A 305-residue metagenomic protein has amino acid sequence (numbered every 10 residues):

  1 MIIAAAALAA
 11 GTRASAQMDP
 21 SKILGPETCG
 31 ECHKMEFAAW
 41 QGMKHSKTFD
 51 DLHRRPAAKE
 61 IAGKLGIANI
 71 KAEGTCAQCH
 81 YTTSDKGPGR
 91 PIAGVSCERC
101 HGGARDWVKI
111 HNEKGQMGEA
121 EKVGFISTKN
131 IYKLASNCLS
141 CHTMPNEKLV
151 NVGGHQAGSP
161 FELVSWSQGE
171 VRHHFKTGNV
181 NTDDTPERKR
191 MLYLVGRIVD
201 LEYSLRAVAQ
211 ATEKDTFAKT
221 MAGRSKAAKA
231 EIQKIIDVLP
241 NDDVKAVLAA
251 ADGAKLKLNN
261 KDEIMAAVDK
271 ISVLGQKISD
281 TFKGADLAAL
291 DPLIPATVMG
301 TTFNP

Functional and structural regions predicted by a protein language model:
M1-A9: Bacterial N-terminal signal peptides
G11-A16: Sec/Tat signal peptide C-region and signal peptidase I cleavage site
M18, M35-L65, D85, G89-V95 (+2 more regions): Primarily the internal scaffold of c-type cytochrome electron-transfer domains, especially repeated/multiheme c-type
M18-E31: Local sequence-structure signature of Cys/Sec-based thiol-disulfide redox active-site neighborhoods
K64-T83: Long, well-ordered hydrophobic secondary-structure segments characteristic of membrane-embedded and membrane-proximal
